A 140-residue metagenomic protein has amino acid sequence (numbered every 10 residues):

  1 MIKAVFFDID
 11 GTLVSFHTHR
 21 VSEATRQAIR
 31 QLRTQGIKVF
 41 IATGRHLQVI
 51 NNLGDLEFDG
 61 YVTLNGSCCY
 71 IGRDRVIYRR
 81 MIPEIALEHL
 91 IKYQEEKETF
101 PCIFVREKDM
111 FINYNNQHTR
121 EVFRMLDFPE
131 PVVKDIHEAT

Functional and structural regions predicted by a protein language model:
M1-I2, T63: Short, small/polar residue-rich loop motifs at catalytic or cofactor-binding pockets
K3-T18, T43: Asp-based phosphoryl-transfer active-site loop
F6-D8, C68-I71, A139-T140: Short, basic/glycine-rich phosphate-binding loops at helix/coil junctions that contact nucleotide phosphates
T18-H19, R80: A generic secondary-structure micro-motif detector that highlights 1-2 residue hydrophobic/ambivalent hotspots embedded
V21-E23: A short acidic/small-residue loop/turn micro-motif
R26-T119: Active-site phosphate-binding/coordination module
E95-E96, E138-T140: Flexible, charged surface loops at secondary-structure boundaries
T119-E138: Acidic, His- and aromatic-enriched active-site or binding-groove loops in soluble protein domains that engage sugars
